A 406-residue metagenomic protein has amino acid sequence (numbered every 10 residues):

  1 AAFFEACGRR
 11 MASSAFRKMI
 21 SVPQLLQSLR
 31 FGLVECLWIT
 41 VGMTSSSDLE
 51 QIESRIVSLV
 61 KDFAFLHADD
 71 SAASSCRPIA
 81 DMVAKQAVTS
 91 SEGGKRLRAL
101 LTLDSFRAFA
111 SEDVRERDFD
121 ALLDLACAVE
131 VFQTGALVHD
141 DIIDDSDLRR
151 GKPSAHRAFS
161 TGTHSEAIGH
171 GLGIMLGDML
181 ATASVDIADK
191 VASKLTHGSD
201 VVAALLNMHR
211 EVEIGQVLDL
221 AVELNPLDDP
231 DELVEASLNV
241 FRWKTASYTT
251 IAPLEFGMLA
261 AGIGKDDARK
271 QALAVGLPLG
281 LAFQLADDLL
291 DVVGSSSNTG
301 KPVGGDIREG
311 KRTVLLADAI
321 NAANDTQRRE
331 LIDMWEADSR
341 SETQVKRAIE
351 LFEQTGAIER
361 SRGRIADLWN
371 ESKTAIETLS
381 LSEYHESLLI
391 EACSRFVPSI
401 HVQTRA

Functional and structural regions predicted by a protein language model:
F3-F4, F16, F31: Aromatic (phenylalanine/tyrosine) cluster motif
A6, Q24: Detector for the Zn2+-coordinating histidines of canonical Cys2His2
A12-S13: Hydrophobic, low-acid, alpha-helix-prone terminal segments
L29, L33-V129, T134, V138 (+5 more regions): Conserved N-terminal diphosphate/IPP-binding helix and adjacent helical/loop segment of trans-prenyltransferase domains
D69-C76, S90-R98, I174-T182, D189-V293: All-alpha helical catalytic cores of prenyl diphosphate-utilizing isoprenoid enzymes
L122-D147, L206-E213, E255-M258, D267-S297 (+2 more regions): Active-site alpha-helical segments that house and flank conserved acidic catalytic motifs for diphosphate chemistry
R149-G177, D229-A246, S296-A322, E336-A337 (+1 more regions): Divalent-cation-assisted or electrostatically stabilized phosphate/pyrophosphate-binding catalytic cores
R347-A406: C-terminal charged capping/lid subdomain of soluble metabolic enzymes
